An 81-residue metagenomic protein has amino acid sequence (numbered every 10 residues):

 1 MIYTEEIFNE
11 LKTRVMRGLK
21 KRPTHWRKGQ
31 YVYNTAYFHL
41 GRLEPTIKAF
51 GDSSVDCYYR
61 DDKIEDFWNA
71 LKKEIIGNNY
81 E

Functional and structural regions predicted by a protein language model:
M1-Q30: N-terminal acidic leader/helix
T4-F8, K12, L43, I64 (+1 more regions): Short amphipathic alpha-helical segments that mediate assembly, nucleic-acid/protein binding, or membrane association
R14-R22, F38, S53, K73-N78: Surface-exposed polar/charged interaction patches
P23-E65: Acidic, low-complexity, intrinsically disordered interaction modules
V55-E81: Charged low-complexity stretches with an acidic bias
